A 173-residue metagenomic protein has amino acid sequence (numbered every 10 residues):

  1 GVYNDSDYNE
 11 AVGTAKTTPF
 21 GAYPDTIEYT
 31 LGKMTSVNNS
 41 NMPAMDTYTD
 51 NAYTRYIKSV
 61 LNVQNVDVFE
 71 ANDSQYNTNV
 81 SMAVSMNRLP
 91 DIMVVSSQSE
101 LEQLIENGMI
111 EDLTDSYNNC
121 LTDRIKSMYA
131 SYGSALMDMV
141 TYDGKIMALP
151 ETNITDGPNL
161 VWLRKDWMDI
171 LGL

Functional and structural regions predicted by a protein language model:
G1-L173: Extracytoplasmic/secretory soluble proteins
